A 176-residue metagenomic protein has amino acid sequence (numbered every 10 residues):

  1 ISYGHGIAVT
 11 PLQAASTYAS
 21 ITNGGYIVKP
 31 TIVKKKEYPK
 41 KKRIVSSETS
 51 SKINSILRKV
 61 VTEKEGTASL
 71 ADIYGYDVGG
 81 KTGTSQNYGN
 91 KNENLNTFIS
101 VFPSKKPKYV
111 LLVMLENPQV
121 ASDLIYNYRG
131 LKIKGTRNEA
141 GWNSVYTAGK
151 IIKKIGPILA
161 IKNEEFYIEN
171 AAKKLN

Functional and structural regions predicted by a protein language model:
I1-K42, E48, N54-L57, E63-A160: Active-site beta-strand/loop architecture of penicillin-binding DD-peptidases
V45-S46, N176: Short alpha-helix boundary/capping motifs
K162-N176: Short, highly charged C-terminal tails/helix-capping segments
